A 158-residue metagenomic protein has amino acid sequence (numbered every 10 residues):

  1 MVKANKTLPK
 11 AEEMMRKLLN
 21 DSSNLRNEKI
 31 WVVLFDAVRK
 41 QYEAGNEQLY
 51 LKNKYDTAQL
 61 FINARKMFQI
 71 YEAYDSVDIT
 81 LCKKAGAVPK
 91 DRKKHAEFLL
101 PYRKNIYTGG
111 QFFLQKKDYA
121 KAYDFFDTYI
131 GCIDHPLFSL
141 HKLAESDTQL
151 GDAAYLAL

Functional and structural regions predicted by a protein language model:
V2-K3, A154: Generic preference for hydrophobic/aromatic residues in regular secondary structure cores
K3-K121: Post-signal peptide N-terminal segment of secreted/secretory-pathway proteins
E97-L158: Alpha-solenoid helical-repeat scaffolds
